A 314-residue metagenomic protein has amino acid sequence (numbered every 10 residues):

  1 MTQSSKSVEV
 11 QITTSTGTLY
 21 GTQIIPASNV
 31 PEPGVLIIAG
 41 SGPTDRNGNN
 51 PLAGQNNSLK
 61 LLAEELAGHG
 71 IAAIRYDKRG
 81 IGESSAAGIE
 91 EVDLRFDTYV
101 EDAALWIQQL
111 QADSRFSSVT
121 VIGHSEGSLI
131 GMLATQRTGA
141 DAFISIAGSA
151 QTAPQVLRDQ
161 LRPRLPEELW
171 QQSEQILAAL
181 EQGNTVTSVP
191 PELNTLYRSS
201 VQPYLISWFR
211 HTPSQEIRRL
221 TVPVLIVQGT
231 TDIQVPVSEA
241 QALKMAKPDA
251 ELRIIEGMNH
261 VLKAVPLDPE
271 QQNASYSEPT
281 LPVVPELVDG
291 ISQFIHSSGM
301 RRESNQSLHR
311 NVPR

Functional and structural regions predicted by a protein language model:
T2-V30: N-terminal cap/lid segment of alpha/beta-hydrolase-fold proteins
S28-L66: Short, surface-exposed "cap/lid" segments of acyl-processing enzymes
N57-S85: Conserved alpha/beta-hydrolase
E91-D113: Alpha/beta-hydrolase active-site loop
Q108-L165: Primarily recognizes the serine-hydrolase "nucleophile elbow" in alpha/beta-hydrolase and SGNH/GDSL folds
I144-Q215: Accessory cap/linker subdomain of secreted extracellular hydrolases
L220, I226-Q228, D232: Short beta-strand/loop motif that positions the catalytic acidic residue of the alpha/beta-hydrolase fold
M258-L262, L267-R314: Catalytic active-site module of serine/aspartate enzymes centered on a nucleophile-bearing elbow/loop
